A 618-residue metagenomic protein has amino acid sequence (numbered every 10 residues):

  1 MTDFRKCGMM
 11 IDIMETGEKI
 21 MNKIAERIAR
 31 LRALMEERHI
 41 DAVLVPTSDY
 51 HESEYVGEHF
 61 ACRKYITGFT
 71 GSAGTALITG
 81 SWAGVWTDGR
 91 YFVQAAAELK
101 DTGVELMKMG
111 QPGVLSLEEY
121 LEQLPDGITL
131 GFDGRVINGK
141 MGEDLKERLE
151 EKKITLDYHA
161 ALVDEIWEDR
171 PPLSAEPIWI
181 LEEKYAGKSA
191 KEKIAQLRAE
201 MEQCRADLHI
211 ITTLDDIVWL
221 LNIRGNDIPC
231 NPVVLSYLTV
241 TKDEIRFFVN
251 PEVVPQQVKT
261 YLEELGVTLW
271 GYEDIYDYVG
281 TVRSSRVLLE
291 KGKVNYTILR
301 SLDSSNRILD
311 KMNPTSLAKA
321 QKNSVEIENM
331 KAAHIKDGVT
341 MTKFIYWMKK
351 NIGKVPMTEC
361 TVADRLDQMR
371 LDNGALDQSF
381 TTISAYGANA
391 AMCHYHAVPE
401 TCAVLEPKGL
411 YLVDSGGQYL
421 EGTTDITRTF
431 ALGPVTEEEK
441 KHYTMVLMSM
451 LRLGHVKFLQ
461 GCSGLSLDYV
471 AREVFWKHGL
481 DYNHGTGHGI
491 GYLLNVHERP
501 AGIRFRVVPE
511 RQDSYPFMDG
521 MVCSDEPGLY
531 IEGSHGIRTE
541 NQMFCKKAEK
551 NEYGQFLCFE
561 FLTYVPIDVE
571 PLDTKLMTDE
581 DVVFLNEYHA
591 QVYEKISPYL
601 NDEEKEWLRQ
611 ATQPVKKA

Functional and structural regions predicted by a protein language model:
M1-R5, I11-T16: N-terminal, intrinsically disordered charge-dense segments
D12-A618: Active-site neighborhoods and metal-handling regions in enzymes and metal-associated proteins
